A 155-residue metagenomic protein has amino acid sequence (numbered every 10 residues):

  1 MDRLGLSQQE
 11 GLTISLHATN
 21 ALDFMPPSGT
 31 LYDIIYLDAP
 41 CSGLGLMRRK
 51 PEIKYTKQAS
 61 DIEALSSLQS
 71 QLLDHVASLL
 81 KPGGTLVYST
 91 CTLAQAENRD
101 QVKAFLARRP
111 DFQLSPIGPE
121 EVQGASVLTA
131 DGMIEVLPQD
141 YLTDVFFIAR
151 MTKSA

Functional and structural regions predicted by a protein language model:
M1-A155: S-adenosylmethionine
